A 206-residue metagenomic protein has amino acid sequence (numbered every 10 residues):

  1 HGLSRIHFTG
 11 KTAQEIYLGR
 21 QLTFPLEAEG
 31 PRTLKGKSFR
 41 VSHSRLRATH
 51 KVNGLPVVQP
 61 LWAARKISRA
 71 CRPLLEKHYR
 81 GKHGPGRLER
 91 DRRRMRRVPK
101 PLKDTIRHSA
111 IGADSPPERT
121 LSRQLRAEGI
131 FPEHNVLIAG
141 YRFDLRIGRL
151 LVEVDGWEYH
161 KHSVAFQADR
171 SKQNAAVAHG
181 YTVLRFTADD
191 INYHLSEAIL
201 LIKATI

Functional and structural regions predicted by a protein language model:
H1-V98: Short gly/ser-rich loop at a beta-strand->alpha-helix junction or flexible surface loop bordering the NTP-binding
G81-I206: Surface segments flanking catalytic/ligand-binding clefts of nucleic-acid enzymes
